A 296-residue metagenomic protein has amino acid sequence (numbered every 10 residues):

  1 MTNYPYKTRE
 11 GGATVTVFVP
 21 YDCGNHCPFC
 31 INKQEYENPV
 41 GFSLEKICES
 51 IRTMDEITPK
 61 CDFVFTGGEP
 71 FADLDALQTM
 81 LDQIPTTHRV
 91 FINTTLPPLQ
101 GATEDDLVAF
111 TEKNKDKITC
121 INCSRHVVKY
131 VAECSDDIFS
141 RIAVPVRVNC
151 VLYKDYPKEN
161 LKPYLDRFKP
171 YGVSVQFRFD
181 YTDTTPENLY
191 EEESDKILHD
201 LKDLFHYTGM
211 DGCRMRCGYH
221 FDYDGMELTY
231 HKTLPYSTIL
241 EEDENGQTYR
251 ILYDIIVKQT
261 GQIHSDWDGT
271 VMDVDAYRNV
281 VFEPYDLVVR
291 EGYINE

Functional and structural regions predicted by a protein language model:
M1-K46, I57, W267: Canonical Radical SAM [4Fe-4S] cluster-binding loop centered on the CxxxCxxC motif and its immediate flanking residues
M1-K7, I255, T260-E296: Radical SAM enzyme core and accessory elements
T14, N32-E45, T58-D73, T86-A102 (+3 more regions): Core AdoMet radical
N38-F42, L99-D106, T184-K196: Short, flexible/disordered intra-domain loops and linkers
M54-E56, P85, V108-D116, S135-A143 (+1 more regions): Acidic (Asp/Glu)-rich catalytic clusters
D75-D82, Q100-K113, A132-D137, K158-L165: Distinct, well-ordered alpha-helical segments
H126-R250, I255, Q259-T260, H264 (+2 more regions): Radical SAM enzyme [4Fe-4S]-AdoMet core and its adjacent flexible, acidic and glycine-rich loops/tails across
